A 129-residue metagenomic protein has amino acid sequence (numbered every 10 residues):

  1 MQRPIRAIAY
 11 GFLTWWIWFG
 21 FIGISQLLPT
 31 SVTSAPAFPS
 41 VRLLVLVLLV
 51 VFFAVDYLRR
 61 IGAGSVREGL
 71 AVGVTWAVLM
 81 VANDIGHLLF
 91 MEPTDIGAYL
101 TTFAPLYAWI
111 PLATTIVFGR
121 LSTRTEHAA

Functional and structural regions predicted by a protein language model:
M1-A129: Juxtamembrane/disordered regions of integral membrane proteins
